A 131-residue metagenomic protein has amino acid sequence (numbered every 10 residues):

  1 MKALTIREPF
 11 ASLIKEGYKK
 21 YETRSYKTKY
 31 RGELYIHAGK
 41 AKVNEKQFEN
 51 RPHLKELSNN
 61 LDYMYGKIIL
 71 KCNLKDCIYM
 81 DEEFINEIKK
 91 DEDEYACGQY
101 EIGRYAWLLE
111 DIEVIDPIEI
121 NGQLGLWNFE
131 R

Functional and structural regions predicted by a protein language model:
M1-R131: Structured alpha/beta reader/binder surfaces that contact nucleic acids or chromatin modification marks
